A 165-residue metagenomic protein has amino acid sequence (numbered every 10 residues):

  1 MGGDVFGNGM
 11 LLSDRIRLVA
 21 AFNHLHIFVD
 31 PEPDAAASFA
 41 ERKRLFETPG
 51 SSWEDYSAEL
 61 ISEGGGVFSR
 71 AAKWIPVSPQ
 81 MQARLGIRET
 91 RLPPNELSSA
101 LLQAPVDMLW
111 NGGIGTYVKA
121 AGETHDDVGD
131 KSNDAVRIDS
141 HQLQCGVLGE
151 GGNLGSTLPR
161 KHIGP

Functional and structural regions predicted by a protein language model:
M1-P165: Non-transmembrane, aqueous-exposed alpha-helical and coiled segments at domain scale
